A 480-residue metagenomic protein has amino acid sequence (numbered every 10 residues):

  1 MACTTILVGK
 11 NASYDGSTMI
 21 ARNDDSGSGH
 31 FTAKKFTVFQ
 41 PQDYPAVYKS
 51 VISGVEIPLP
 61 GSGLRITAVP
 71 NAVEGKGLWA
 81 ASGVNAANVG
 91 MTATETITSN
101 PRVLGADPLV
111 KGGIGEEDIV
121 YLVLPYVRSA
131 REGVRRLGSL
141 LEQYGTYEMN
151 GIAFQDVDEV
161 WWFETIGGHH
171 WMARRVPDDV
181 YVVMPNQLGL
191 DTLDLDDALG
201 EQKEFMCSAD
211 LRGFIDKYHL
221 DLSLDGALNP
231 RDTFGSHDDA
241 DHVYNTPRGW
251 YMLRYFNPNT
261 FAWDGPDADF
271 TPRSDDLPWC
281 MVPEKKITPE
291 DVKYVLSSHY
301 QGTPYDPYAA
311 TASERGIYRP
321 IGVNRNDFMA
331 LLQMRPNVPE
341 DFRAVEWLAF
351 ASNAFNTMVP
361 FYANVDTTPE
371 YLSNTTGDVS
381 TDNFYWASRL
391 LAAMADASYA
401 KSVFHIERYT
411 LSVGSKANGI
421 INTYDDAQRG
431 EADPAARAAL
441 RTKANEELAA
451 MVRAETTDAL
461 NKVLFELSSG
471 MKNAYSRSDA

Functional and structural regions predicted by a protein language model:
A2-E116, R136-D269: A contiguous strand-loop segment
S26-S28, T37-P45, P58, R65 (+3 more regions): C-terminal/peripheral segments of proteins
V120-Y126: Short, well-ordered beta-strand elements within core beta-sheets of diverse protein domains
Y126-E132: Short, charged, surface-exposed loops that flank catalytic or proteolytic processing sites
G133-E142, K293, A438: Short, well-structured alpha-helical segments that form the helix of a local strand-helix-strand
R212-N337: Glycine-rich, aromatic-lined ligand/substrate-binding cores of catalytic and carbohydrate-binding domains
Q301, Y305-E431: Substrate-recognition/cap regions that form aromatic- and gly/pro-loop-enriched pockets for small-molecule ligands
L411-A480: Histidine-centered catalytic/metal-binding microenvironments
